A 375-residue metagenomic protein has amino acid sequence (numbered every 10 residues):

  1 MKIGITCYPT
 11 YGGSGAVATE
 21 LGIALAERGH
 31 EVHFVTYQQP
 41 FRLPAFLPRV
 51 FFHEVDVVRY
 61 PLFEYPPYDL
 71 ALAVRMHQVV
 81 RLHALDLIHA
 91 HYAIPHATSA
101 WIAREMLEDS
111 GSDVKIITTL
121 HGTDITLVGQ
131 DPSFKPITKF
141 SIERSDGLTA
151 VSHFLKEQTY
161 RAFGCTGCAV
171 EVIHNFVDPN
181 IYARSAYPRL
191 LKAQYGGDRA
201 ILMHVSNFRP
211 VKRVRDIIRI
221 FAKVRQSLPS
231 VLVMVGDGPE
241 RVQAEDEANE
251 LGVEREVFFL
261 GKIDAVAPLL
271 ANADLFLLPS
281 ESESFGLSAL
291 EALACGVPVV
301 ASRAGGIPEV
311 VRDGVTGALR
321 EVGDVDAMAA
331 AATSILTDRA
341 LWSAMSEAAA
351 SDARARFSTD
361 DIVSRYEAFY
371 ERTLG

Functional and structural regions predicted by a protein language model:
C7-Y11, I23-Y68: N-terminal strand-loop element at the rim of the active site of nucleotide-sugar-dependent glycosyltransferases
F154, F176: Carbohydrate-associated surface elements
Y182-G196: A short helix/loop element that forms part of the nucleotide-sugar donor recognition site in Leloir-type
G196-F221: Conserved donor-binding/catalytic core segment of Leloir-type glycosyltransferases
K262, E281: Aromatic "clamp/platform" in nucleotide-sugar-dependent glycosyltransferases that forms part of the donor/acceptor
P298-A301, V311: Short hydrophobic beta-strand element within catalytic cores of glycosyltransferases and related nucleotide-activated
D313-G314, A318-V325, S334-R339: Conserved acidic donor-binding segment of nucleotide-sugar-dependent glycosyltransferases
A327, S334, L341-R356, I362-A368: A short, well-ordered alpha-helix in the C-terminal region of glycosyltransferases
